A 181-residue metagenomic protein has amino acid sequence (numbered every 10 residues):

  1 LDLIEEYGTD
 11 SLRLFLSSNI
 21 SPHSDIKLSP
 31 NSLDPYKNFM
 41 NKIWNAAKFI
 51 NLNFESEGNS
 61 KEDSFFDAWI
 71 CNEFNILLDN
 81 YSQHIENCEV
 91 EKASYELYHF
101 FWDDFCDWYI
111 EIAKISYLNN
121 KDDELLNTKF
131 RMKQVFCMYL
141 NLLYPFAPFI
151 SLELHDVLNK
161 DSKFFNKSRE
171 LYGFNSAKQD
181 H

Functional and structural regions predicted by a protein language model:
L3-H181: Helix-rich, typically C-terminal accessory recognition domains appended to large enzymatic cores
